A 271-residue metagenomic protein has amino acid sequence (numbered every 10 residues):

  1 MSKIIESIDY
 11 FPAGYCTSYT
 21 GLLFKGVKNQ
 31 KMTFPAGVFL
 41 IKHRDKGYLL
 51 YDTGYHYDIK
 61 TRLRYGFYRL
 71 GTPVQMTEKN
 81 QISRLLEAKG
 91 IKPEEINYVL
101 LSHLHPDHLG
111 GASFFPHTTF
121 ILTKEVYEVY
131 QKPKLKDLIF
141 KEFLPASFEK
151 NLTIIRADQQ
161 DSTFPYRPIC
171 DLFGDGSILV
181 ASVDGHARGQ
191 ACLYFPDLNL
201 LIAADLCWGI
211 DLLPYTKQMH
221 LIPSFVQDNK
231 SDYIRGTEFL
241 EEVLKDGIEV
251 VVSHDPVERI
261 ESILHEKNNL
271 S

Functional and structural regions predicted by a protein language model:
I4, Y15-R84, L193-A204: Conserved beta-strand hairpin/beta-sheet module of binuclear metal-dependent hydrolase folds, prominently
T17, Y57-I59, E128, I210 (+1 more regions): Feature marks short, surface-exposed loop/turn motifs that line or immediately flank catalytic pockets and channel
T53-Y55, L104, E125, G185-A187 (+2 more regions): Active-site metal-binding loops of divalent metal-dependent hydrolases
Y65-L122: Active-site metal-binding motif and surrounding structural segment of the metallo-beta-lactamase
T72-L85, D197-S271: Cap/insert and terminal regions of metallo-dependent hydrolase folds
M76-I91, E95, K124-S182, F225-G247: Metallo-beta-lactamase
T119-K124, I202-A204: Short hydrophobic/aromatic-enriched beta-strand-loop microsegments
Y166-R167, D171-M219: Glycine/small-residue-rich hydrophobic helix-like segments
